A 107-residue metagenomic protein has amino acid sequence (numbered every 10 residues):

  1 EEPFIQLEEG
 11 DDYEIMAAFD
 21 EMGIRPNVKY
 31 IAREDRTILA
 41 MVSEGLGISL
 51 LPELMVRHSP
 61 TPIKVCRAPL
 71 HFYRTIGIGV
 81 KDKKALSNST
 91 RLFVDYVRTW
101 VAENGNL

Functional and structural regions predicted by a protein language model:
E1-M22, L86-R91, N104: Secondary-structure junction motif
E2-P3, P26, R74-G77: Short amphipathic alpha-helical segments
Q6-E8, R25-E34: Short beta-strand-to-loop elements that line the ligand-binding cleft of bilobed periplasmic-binding protein-like
E8-D11, Y30, P69, D82: Structured beta->alpha junctions
D12-Y13, E34-R36: Conserved glycosyltransferase catalytic-site signature
D20-K29, I63: A local structural motif
R36-K83, L92: Beta-alpha-beta core module
G79-L107: Extended ligand-binding regions for polar small-molecule ligands
